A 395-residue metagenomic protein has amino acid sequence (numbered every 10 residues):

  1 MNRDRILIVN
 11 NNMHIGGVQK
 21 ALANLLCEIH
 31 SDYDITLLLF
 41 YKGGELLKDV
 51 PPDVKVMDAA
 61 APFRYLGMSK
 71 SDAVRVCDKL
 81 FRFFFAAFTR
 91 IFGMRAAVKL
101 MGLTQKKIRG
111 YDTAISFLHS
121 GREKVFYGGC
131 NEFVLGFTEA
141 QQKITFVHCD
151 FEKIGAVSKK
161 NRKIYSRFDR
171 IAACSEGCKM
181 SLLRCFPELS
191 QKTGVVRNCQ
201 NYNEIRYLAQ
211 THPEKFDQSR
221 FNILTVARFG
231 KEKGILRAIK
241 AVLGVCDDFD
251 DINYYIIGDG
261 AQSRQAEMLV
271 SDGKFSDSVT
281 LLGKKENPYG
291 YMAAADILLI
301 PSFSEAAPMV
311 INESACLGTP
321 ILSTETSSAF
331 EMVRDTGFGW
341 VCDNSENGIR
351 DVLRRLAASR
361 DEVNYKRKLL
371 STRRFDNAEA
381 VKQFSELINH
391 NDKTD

Functional and structural regions predicted by a protein language model:
I8-G16, E28-R95: N-terminal strand-loop element at the rim of the active site of nucleotide-sugar-dependent glycosyltransferases
Q19-N24, F221-G244, A261-E267: A conserved mid-protein helix/loop that constitutes part of the nucleotide-sugar donor-binding site
G155-A156, M180-R184, K192-R220: Acidic anion/phosphate-binding donor-loop and adjacent secondary structure in glycosyltransferase catalytic cores
E267-G283: Nucleotide-activated donor-binding/catalytic signature segment of Leloir-type glycosyltransferases, i.e., the conserved
K284, F303: Aromatic "clamp/platform" in nucleotide-sugar-dependent glycosyltransferases that forms part of the donor/acceptor
P320-S323: Short hydrophobic beta-strand element within catalytic cores of glycosyltransferases and related nucleotide-activated
D335-N347, R355-R360: Conserved acidic donor-binding segment of nucleotide-sugar-dependent glycosyltransferases
D361-D392: A charged, aromatic-enriched C-terminal amphipathic alpha-helix characteristic of glycosyltransferases across folds
